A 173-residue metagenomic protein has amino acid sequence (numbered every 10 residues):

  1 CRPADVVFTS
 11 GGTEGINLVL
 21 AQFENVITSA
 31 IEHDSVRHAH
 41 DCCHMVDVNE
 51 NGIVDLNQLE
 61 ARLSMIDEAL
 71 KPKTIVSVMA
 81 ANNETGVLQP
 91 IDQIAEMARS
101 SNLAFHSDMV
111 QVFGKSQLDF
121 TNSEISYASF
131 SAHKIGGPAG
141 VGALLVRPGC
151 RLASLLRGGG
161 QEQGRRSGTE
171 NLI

Functional and structural regions predicted by a protein language model:
C1-I173: Pyridoxal 5′-phosphate
